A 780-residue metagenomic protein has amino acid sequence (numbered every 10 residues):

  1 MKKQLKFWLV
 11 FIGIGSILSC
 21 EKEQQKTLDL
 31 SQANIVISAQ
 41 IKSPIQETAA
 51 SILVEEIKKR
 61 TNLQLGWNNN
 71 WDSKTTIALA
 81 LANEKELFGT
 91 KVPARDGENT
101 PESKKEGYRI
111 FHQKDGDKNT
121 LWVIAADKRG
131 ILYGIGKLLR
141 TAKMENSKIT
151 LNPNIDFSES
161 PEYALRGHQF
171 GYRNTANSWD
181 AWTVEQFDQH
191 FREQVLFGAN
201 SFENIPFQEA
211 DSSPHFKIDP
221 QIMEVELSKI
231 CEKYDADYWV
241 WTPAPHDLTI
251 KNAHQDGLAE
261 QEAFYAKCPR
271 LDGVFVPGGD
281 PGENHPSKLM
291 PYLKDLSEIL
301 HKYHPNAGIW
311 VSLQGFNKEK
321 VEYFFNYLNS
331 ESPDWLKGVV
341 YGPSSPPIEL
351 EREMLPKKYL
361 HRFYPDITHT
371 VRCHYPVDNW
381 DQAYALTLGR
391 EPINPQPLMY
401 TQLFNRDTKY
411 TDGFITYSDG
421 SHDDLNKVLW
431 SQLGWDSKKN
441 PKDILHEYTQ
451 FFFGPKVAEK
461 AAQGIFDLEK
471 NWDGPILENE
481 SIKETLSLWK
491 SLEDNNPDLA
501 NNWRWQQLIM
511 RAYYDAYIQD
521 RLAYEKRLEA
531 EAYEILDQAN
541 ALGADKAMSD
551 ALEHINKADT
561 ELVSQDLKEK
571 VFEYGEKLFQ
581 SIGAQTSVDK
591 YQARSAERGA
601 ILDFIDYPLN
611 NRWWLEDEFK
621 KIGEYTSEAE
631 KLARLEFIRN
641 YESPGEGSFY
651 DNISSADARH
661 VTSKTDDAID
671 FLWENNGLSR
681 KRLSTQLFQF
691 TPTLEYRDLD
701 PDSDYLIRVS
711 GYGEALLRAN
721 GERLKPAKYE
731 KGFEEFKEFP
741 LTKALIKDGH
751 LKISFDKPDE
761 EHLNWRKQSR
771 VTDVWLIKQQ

Functional and structural regions predicted by a protein language model:
M1-W8: Bacterial N-terminal signal peptides that target proteins for export
K6, I14, C20-K114: Acidic, contiguous N-terminal accessory segments
L28, S43-P44, A49-I52, E56-K58 (+4 more regions): Feature activates predominantly on carbohydrate-active enzymes
I37-S43, L79-K85, I124-A126, Y172 (+6 more regions): Structural motif
K143-S147, N200, S212-S228, E232-K233 (+7 more regions): Catalytic-core regions of glycoside hydrolase
S418-N426, K438-F637: C-terminal non-catalytic alpha-helical accessory regions
W613, D617-D700, N764-Q780: Glycan-recognition and processing domains
L683-D702, S710-Q779: Beta-strand-rich ligand-recognition modules
